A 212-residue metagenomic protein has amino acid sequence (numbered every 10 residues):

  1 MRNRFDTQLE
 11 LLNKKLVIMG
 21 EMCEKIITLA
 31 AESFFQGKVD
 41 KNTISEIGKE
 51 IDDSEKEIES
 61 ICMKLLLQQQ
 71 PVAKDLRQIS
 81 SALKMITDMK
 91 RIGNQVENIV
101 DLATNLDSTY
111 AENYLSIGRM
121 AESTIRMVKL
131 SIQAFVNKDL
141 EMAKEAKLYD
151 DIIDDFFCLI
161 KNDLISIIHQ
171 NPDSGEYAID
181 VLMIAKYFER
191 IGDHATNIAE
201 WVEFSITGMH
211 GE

Functional and structural regions predicted by a protein language model:
M1-E212: Cytosolic, long alpha-helical scaffolding segments
